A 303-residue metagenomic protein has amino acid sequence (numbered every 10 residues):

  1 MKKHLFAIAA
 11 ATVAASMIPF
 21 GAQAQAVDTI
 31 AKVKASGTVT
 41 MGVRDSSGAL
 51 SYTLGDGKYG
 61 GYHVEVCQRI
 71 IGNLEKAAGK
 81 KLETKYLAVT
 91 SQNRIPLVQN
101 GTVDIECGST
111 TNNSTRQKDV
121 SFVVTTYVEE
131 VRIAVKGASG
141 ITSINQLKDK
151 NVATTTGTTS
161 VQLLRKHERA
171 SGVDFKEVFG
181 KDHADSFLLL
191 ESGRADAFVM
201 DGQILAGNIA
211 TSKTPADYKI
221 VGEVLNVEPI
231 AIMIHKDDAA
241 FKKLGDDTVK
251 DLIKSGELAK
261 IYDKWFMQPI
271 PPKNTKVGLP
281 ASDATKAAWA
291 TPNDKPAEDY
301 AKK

Functional and structural regions predicted by a protein language model:
A24-V27, K32-E106: Extracytoplasmic small-molecule ligand-binding "clamshell" domains of the periplasmic binding protein/Venus flytrap
K34, Q162-V178, A216-Y218, K250-K303: Ligand-binding clefts/hinges and TM-proximal coupling segments of bilobed small-molecule sensing domains
T40-A49, Y59-K76, T111, V128-H183 (+2 more regions): Bilobed "Venus flytrap"/periplasmic-binding protein-like clamshell domains and structurally analogous long
D45, Y127-V135, A210-V249, Q268-N293: Periplasmic-binding protein-like
E65-N73, N145, K150-N151, T156-T158 (+1 more regions): Extended ligand-binding regions for polar small-molecule ligands
A78-T90, D174-D182, G222: Short beta-strand-to-loop elements that line the ligand-binding cleft of bilobed periplasmic-binding protein-like
G79-Q146, K286-K295: Acidic, polar ligand-binding/catalytic clefts
N93, G108-K118, L163-A170, L189-S192 (+2 more regions): A ligand-binding cleft/hinge motif common to bilobed small-molecule-binding domains
